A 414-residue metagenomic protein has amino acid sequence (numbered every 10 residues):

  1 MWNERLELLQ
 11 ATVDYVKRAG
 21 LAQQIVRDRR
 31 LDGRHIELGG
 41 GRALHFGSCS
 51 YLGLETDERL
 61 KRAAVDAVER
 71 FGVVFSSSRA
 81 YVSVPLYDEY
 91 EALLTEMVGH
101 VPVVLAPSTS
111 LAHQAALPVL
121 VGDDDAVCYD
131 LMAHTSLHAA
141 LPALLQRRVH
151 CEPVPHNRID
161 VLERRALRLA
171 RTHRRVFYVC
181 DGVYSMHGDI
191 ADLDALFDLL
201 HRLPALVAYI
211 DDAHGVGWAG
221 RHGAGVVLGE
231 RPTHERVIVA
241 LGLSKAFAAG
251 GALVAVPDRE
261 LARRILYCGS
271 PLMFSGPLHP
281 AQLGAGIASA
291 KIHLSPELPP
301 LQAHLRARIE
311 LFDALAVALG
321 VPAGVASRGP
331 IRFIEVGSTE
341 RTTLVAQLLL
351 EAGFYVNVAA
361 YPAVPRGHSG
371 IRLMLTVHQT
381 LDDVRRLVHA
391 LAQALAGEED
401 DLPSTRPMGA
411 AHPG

Functional and structural regions predicted by a protein language model:
R5-V73, L206: N-terminal "arm"/small-domain region of PLP-dependent enzymes with the aminotransferase-like
E58, R62-D66, R70, A92 (+3 more regions): PLP-dependent enzyme catalytic core of the Aspartate aminotransferase-like
R62-S108: Conserved N-terminal alpha-helix of the aminotransferase class I/II PLP-enzyme fold
S108, C128-L145: Substrate-binding/gating loop at the entrance of the active-site cleft, primarily in PLP-dependent aminotransferase-like
A116-T135, R308: Conserved PLP-anchoring active-site segment centered on the Schiff-base-forming lysine
E152-Y209: Active-site phosphate-binding strand-loop segment of PLP-dependent enzymes
L228-R264: Active-site PLP attachment segment
P299-D313, V317-A352, L375-V377, R406-G414: Conserved PLP-binding catalytic core of the aspartate aminotransferase-like
